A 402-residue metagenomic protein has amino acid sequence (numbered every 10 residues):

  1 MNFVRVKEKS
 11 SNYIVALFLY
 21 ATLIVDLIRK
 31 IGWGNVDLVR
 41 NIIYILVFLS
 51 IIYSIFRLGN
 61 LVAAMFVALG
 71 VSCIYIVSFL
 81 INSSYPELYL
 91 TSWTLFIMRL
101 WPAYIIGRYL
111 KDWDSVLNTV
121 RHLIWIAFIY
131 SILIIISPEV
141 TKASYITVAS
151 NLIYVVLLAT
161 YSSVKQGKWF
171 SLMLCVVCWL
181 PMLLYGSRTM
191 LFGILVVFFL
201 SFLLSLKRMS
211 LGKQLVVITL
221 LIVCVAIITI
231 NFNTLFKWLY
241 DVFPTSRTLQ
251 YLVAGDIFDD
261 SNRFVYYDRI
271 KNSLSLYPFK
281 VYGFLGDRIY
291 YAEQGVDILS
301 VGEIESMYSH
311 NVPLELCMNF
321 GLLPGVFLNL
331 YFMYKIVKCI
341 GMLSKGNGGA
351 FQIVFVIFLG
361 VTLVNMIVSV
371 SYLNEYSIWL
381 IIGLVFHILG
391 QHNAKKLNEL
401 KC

Functional and structural regions predicted by a protein language model:
M1-I55, G70-P86, F96, Y130-I146 (+2 more regions): N-terminal signal-anchor transmembrane segment
N2-V6, I14-L17, A63-V67, V156-W238: Hydrophobic alpha-helical segments of polytopic membrane proteins
K7-L17, R57-G70, S115-I124, K168-S171 (+1 more regions): Membrane-interfacial loop-to-transmembrane alpha-helix junctions, especially the N-terminal start
N35-Y53, T91-Y104, T147-L157, F192-F199 (+2 more regions): Membrane-embedded alpha-helical segments of multi-pass membrane proteins, especially the transmembrane helices
R99-K207: Alpha-helical transmembrane segments of multi-pass inner-membrane proteins
T141, A254-F320, I340-L343: Long extracytoplasmic/lumenal interhelical loops at the membrane interface of multi-pass membrane proteins
N319-L363, L389, N398: Hydrophobic transmembrane alpha-helices and their immediate junctions
V354-C402: Transmembrane alpha-helices of multi-pass inner-membrane enzymes
